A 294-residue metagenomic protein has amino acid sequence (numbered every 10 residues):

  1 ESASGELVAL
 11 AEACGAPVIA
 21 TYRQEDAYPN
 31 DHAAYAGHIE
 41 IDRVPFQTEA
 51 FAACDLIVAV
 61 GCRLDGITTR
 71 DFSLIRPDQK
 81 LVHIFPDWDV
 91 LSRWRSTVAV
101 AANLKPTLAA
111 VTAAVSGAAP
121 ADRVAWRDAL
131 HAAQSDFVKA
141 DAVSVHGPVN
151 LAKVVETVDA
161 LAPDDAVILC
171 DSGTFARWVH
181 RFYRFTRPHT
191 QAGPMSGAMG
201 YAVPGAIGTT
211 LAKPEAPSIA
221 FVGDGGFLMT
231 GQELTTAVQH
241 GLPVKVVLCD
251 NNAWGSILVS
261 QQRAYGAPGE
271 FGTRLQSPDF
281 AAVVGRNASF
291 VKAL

Functional and structural regions predicted by a protein language model:
E1-T21, L56, D164: Catalytic alpha/large subunits of respiratory electron-transfer oxidoreductases, centered on bis-MGD molybdoenzymes
A3-L10, T69-F72, T157, E233-T236: A short acidic, amphipathic alpha-helical/loop segment
S4, I41, T48, L91-S92 (+3 more regions): Thiamine diphosphate
L7, A129-E215: Active-site diphosphate/adenylate-binding microenvironment
A16-Y22, V82-F85, V246-C249: Short internal beta-strands
Q24-A129, S277: Glycine-rich, acidic loop regions that bind phosphate or pyrophosphate groups
L56, V167, P217-I219: Structural motif
A59-G61, F85, L169-D171, F221-V222 (+1 more regions): Short beta-strand segments
